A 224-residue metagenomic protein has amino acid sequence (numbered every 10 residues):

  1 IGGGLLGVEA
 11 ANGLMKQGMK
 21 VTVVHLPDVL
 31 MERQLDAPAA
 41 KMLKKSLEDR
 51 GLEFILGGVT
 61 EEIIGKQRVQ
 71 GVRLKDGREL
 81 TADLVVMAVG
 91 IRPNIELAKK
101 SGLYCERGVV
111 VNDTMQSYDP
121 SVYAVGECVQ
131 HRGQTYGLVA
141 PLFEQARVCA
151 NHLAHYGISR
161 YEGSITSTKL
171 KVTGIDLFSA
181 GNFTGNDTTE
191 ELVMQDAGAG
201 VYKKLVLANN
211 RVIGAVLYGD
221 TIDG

Functional and structural regions predicted by a protein language model:
I1-G4: Glycine-rich Rossmann-fold phosphate-binding loop(s) that bind the pyrophosphate of adenine dinucleotide cofactors
G7-E62, L142, G163-V172: Rossmann-like dinucleotide-binding cores of NAD(P)H-dependent redox enzymes
V8-E9, E32, A82, I95-E96 (+2 more regions): Glycine/Thr-rich phosphate-binding loops of Rossmann-like dinucleotide-binding domains
T22-V24, I55, V86, Y123-V125 (+1 more regions): Hydrophobic/aromatic beta-strand patches that form the interior of the parallel beta-sheet core in alpha/beta enzyme
V24, R73, V111, V206-A208: Hydrophobic alpha-helical segments, especially N-terminal targeting/anchoring helices
Q67-R73, R78-N151: FAD-site-proximal beta/loop scaffold in flavoenzymes
C128-I222: Mid-to-C-terminal Rossmann-like scaffold of FAD/NAD(P)H-dependent oxidoreductases
